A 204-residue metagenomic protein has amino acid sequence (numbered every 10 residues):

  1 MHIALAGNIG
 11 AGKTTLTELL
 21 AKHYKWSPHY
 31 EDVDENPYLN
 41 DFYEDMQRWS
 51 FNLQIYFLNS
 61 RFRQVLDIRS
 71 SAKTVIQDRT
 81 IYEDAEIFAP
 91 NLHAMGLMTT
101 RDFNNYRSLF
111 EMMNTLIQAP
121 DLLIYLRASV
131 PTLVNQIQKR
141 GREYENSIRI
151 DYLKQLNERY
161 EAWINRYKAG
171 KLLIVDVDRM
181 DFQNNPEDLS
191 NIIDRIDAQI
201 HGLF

Functional and structural regions predicted by a protein language model:
L5: Hydrophobic anchor at the beta1->P-loop junction of P-loop NTPases
N8: P-loop (Walker A) phosphate-binding loop of NTP-binding proteins
K13: Conserved lysine of the Walker
L16-T17: Post-Walker A alpha-helix
K22-S60: Conserved substrate/cofactor phosphate-moiety recognition/catalytic segment in nucleotide-dependent phosphotransferases
W49, L53-Q118: Glycine-rich phosphate-binding loop used to anchor ATP phosphates in small-molecule kinases, encompassing both
I87-E161: A glycine- and Lys/Arg-enriched "phosphate-lid" helix/loop adjacent to the NTP-binding pocket of small-molecule kinases
V134-F204: NTP-dependent small-molecule kinase module
